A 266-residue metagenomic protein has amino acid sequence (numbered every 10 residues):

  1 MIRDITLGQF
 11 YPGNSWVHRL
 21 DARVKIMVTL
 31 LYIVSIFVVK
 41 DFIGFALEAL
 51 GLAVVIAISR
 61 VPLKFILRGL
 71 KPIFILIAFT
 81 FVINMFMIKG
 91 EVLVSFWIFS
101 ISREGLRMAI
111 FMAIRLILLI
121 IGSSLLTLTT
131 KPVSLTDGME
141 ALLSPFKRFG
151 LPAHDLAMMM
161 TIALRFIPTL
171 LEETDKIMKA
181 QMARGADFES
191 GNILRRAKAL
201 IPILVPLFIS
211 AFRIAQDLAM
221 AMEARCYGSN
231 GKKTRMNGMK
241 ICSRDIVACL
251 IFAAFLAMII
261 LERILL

Functional and structural regions predicted by a protein language model:
M1-G44, E48-A57, A141-L151, D155-M158 (+2 more regions): Transmembrane alpha-helix interface motif
N14, F37, R60-F65, F96 (+4 more regions): Membrane-helix interfacial "entry" motifs
K25, K64-F74, A248: Alpha-helical transmembrane segments and their helix-start/interface "positive-inside/aromatic belt" motifs in integral
D41, F45, R60-K64, I88-F96 (+2 more regions): Transmembrane helix-loop junctions in multipass membrane proteins, especially transporters and channels
G51-V61, L76-F79: Alpha-helical transmembrane segments and their membrane-interface exit regions
I73-A186: Juxtamembrane/interface alpha-helical elements of multi-pass membrane proteins
